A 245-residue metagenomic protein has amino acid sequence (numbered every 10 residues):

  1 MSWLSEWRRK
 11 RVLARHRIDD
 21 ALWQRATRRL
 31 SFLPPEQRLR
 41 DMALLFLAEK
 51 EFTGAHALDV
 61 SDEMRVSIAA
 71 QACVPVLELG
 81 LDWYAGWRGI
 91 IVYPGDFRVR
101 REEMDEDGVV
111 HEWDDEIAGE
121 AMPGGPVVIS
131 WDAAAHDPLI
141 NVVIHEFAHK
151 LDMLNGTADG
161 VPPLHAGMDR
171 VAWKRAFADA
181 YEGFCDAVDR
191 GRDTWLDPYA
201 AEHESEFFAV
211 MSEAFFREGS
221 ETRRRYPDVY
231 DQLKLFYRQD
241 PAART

Functional and structural regions predicted by a protein language model:
M1-L22: Charged, compositionally biased N-terminal leader segments and the immediate start of the first structured element
I18-E49: Amphipathic alpha-helical packing elements
R28, F46-L47, F52-G54, A69-Y84 (+2 more regions): Metalloprotease/metallohydrolase-associated module, dominated by Zn2+-dependent proteases
P34, P138-N155, A209: Active-site recognition of the HExxH zinc-binding catalytic motif
P35-Q37, L58-E63, P198-E206: Structural motif
R38-A43, S61-A72: Peri-catalytic and regulatory segments of divalent metal-dependent proteins
A55-V60, L154: Zinc-dependent metalloendopeptidases
R88-I90: Extended, charge-biased low-complexity segments that typically form long amphipathic alpha-helices/coiled-coils
